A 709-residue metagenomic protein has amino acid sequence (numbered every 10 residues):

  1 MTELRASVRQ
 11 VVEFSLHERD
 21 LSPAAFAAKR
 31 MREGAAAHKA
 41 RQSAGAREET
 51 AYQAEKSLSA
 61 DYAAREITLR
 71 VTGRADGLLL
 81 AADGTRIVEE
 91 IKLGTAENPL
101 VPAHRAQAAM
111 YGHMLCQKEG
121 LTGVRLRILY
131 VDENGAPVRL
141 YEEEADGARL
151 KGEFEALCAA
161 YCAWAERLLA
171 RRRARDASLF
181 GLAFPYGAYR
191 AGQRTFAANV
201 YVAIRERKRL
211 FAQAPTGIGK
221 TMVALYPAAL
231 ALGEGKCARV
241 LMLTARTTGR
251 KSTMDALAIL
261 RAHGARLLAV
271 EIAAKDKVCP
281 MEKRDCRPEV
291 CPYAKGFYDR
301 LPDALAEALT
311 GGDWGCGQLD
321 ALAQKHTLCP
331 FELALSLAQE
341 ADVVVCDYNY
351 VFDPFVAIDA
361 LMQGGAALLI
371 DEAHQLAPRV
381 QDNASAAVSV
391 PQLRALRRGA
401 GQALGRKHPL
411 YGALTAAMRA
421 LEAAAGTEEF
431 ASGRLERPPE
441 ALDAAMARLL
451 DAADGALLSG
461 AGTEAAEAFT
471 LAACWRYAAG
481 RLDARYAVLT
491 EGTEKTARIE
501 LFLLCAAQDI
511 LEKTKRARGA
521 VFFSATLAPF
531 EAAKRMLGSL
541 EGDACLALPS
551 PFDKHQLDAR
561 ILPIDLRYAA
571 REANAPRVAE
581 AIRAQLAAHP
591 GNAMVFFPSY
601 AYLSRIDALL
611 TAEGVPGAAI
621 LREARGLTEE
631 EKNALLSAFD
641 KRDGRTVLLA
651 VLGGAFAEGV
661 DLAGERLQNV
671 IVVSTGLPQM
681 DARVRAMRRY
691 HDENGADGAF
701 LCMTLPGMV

Functional and structural regions predicted by a protein language model:
M1-A81, A106: Metal-dependent nuclease catalytic cores that hydrolyze phosphodiester bonds in DNA/RNA, characterized by
A60-F154: Mg2+/Mn2+-dependent nuclease catalytic core
R171-Q213: Conserved pre-motif I regulatory segment
R173-A177, A183, K236-V344, F352 (+3 more regions): A substrate-engagement module of RecA-like helicase motors
R205-P227: Walker A/P-loop
A224, K251, H326-V343, Y348-M446 (+3 more regions): Signature of the SF2 helicase/ATPase Hel1-core->accessory helical subdomain module
L319-D342, F355-D359, L449-I564, A573-N574 (+3 more regions): A contiguous, basic/glycine-rich beta-loop/short-helix subdomain that forms a polymer-engagement track
P563-A573, E623-V709: Conserved RecA-like P-loop NTPase helicase motor core
